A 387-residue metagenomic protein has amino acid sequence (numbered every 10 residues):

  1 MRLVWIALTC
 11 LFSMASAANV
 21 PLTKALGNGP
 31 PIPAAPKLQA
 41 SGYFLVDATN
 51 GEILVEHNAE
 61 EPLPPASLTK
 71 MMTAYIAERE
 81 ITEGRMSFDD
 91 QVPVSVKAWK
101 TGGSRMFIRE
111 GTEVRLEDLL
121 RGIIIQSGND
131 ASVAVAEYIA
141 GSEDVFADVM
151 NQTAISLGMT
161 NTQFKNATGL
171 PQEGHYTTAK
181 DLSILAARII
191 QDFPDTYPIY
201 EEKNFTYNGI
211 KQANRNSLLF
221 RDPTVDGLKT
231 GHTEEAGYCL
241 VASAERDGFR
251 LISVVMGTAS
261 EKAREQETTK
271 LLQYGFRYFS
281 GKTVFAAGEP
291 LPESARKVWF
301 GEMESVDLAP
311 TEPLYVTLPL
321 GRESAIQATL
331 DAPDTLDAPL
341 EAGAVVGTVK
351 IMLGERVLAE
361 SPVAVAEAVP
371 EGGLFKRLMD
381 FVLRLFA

Functional and structural regions predicted by a protein language model:
W5-M14: Bacterial N-terminal signal peptides
I6, I32-A34, I81, T233 (+2 more regions): Residues embedded in well-ordered secondary-structure elements
M14-V20, A364: Bacterial Sec-dependent signal peptides at the C-terminal "C-region" and cleavage site
A18-F193, F205-N208: Active-site-adjacent loops and short helices of periplasmic peptidoglycan-processing enzymes
M159-Q163, P171-Y176, K180-A387: Domain-terminus/edge residues, biased toward the C-terminal soluble/receptor-binding domains of extracytoplasmic
